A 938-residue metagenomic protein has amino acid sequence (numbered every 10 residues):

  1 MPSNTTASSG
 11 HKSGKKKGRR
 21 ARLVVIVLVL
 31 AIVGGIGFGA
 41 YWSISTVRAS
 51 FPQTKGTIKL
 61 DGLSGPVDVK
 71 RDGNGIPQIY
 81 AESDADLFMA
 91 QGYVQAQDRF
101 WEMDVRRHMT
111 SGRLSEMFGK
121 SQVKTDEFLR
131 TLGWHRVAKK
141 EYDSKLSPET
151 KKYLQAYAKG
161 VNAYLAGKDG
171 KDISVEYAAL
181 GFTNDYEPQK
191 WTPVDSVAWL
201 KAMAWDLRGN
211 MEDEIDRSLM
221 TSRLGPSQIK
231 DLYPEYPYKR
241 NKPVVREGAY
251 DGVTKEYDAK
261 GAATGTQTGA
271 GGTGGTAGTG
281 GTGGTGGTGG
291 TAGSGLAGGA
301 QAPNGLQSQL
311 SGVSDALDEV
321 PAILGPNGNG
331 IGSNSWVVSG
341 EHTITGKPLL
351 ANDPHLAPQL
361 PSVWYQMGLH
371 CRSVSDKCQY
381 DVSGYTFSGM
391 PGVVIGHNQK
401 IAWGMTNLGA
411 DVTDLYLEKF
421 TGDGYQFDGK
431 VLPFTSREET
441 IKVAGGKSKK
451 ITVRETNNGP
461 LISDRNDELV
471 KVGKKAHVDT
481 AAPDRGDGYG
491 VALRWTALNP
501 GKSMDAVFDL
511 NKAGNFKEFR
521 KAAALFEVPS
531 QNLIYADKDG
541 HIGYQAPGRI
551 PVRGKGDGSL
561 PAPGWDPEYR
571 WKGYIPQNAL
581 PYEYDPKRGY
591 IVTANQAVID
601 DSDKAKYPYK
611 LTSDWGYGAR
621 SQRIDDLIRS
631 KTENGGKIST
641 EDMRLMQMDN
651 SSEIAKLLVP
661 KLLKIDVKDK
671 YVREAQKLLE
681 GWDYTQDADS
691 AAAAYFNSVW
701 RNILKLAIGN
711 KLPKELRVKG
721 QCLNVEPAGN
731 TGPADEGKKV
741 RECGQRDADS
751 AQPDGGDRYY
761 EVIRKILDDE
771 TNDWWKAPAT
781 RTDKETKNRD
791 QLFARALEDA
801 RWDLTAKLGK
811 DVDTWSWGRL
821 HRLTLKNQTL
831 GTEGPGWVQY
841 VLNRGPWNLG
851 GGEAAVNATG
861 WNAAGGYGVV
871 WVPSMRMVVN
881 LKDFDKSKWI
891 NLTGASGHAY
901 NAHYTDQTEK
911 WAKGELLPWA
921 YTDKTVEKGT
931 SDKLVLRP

Functional and structural regions predicted by a protein language model:
M1-A21, F434: Terminal targeting segments of Actinobacterial cell-envelope proteins
P2-T5, G10, V25-I26, A31-L349 (+1 more regions): Substrate-recognition/specificity elements adjacent to catalytic centers across diverse enzyme folds
V47, P303-L306, A605-K606, K610-R673 (+1 more regions): Terminal end segments
L87-A90, F128, R136-K152, R494 (+7 more regions): Second-shell loop/turn segments in exported
T110, W134, T150-G160, L360 (+6 more regions): Stable alpha-helical elements in mature extracytoplasmic
L369-I401, M405-E568: Glycine- and hydrophobic-rich flexible loops that cap the catalytic core of alpha/beta enzyme folds
F526-K631, T685-A688, V699-P713, G720 (+1 more regions): Hydrophobic alpha-helical segments
S698-L804: Charged, long alpha-helical assembly modules
